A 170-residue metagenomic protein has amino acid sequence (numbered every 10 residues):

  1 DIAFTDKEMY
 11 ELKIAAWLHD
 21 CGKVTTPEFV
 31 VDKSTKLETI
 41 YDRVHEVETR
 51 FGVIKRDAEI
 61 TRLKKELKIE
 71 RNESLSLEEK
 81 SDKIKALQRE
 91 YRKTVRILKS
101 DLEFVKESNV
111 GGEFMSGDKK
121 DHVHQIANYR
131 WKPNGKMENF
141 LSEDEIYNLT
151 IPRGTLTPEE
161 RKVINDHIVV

Functional and structural regions predicted by a protein language model:
D1-V170: Metal-dependent catalytic cores of enzymes that make or break cyclic nucleotides and related phosphoester linkages
